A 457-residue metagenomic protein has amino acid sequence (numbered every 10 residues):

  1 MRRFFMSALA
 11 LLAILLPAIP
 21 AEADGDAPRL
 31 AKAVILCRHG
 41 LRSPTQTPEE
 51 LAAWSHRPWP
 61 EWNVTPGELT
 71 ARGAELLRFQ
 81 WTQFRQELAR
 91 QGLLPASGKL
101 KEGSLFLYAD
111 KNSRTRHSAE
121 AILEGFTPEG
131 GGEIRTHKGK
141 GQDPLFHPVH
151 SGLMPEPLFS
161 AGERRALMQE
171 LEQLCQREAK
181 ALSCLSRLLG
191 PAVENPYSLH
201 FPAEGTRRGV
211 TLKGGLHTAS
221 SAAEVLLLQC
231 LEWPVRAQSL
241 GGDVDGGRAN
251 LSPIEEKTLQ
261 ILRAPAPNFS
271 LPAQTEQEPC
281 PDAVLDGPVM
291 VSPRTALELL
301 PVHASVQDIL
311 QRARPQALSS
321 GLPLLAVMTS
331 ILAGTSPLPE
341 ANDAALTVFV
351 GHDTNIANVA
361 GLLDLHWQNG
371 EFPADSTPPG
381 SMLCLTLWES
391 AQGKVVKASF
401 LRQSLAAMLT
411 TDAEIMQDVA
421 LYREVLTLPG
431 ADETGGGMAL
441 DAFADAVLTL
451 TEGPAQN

Functional and structural regions predicted by a protein language model:
M1-R3: Positively charged n-region of N-terminal signal peptides that target proteins for export
F5-A8, P378-G380: Short, solvent-exposed loop/turn segments at the edges of secondary structure
S7-L16: Bacterial N-terminal signal peptides
I19-A23: Sec/Tat signal peptide C-region and signal peptidase I cleavage site
D24-S104, D110-T347, G351-N457: Signature for phosphate-centric chemistry
